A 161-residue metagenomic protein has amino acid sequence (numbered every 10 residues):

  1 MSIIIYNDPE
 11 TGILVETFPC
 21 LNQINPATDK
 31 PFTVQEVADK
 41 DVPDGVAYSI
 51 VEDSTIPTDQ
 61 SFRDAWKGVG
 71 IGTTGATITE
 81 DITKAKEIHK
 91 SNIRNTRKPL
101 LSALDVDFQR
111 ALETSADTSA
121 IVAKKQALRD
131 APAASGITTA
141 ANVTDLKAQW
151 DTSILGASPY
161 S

Functional and structural regions predicted by a protein language model:
M1-S161: A preference for well-ordered globular domain cores that mediate specific macromolecular interactions or catalysis
